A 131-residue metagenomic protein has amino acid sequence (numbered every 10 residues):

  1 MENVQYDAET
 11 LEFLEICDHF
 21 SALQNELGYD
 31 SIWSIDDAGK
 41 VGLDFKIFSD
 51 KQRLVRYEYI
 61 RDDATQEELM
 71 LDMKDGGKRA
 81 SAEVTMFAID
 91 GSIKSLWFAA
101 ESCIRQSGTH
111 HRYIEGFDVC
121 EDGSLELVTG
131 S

Functional and structural regions predicted by a protein language model:
M1-T65, K78: Intrinsically disordered, proline/Ser/Thr-rich N-terminal regulatory segments of eukaryotic membrane-proximal signaling
E26, D37-K40, I89, I114 (+2 more regions): Intrinsically disordered, low-complexity segments enriched in small/polar residues
D50, I89-G91, C103, G130: Generic structural motif
E68-D72: Primary recognition of N-terminal secretory signal peptides and signal-anchoring hydrophobic helices
G76-F98: Short, contiguous acidic and Ser/Thr-rich linear segments
E101-G130: Short loop-to-beta-strand transition segments
